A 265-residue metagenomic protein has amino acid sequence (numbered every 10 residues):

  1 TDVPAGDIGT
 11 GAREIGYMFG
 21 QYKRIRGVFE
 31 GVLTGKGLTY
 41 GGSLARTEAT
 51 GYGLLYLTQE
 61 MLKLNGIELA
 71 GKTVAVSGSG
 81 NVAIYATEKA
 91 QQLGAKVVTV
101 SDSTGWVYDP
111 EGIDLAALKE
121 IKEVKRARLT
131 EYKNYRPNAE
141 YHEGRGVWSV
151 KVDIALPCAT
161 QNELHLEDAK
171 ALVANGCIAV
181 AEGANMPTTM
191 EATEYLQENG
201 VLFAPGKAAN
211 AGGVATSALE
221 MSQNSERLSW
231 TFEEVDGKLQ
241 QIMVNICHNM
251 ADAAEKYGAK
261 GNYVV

Functional and structural regions predicted by a protein language model:
T1-A5, F29-G31, N65-T73, A253-V265: Flexible, glycine/charged-enriched surface loops at secondary-structure junctions
T1-L44, E234: N-terminal ligand-binding/catalytic initiation module
D2-A5, G27-L33, V76, T99-D102 (+4 more regions): General beta-strand structural signal in soluble alpha/beta enzymes
D2-V3, T39-R46, L202-P205, A259-Y263: A short glycine/serine-rich beta->alpha loop
R13-G20, L44, Y85-A90, D102 (+4 more regions): Short acidic, glycine/serine/threonine-rich loops at helix termini
T34-G37, G42-K151: Glycine-rich phosphate/diphosphate-binding loop of Rossmann-like nucleotide-binding domains
M61, A171-V265: Adenosine-phosphate binding glycine-rich loop
G105-F203: Rossmann-like adenosine-cofactor binding region
